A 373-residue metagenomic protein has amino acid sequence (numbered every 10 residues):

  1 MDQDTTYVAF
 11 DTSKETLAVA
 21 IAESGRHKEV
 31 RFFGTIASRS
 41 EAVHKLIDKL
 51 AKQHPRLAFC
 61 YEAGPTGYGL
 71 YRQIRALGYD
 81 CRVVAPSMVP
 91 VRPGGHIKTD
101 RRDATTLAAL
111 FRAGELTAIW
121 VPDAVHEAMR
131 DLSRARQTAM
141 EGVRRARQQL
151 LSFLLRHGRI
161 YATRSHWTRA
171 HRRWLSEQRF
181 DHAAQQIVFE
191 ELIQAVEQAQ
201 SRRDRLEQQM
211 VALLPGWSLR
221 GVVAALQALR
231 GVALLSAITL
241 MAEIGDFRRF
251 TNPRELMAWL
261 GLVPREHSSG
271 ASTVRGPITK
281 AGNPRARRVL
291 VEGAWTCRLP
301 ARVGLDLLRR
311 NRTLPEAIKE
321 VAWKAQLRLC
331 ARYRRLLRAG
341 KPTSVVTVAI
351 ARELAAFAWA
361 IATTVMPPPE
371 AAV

Functional and structural regions predicted by a protein language model:
M1-V373: A detector of single, family-specific signature residues that are central to catalytic or substrate-handling motifs
